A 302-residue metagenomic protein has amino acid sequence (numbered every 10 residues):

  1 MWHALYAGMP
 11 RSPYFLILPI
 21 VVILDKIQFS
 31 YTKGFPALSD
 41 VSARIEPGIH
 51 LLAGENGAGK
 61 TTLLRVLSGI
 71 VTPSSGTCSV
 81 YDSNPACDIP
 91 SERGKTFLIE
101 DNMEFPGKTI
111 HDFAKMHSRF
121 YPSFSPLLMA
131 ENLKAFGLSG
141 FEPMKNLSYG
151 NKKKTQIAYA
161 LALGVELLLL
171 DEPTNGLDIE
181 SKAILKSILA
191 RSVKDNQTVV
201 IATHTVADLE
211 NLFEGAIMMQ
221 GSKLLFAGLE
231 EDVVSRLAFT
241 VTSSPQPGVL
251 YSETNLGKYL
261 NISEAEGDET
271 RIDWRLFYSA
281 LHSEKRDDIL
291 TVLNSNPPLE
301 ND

Functional and structural regions predicted by a protein language model:
V22, P36-D40: Conserved structural motif at the start of ABC-family nucleotide-binding domains
A53-E55: The feature captures the beta-strand-to-loop junction immediately N-terminal to the Walker
S68: Helix-to-loop junction immediately C-terminal to a conserved catalytic motif
G76-C87, S91-E92: Conserved ABC transporter NBD signature motif
L98-K152: ABC-family P-loop ATPase nucleotide-binding domains
I157: Hydrophobic anchor residue at the start of the ABC signature
L168-E172: Catalytic Walker B motif of ABC-type/P-loop ATPase nucleotide-binding domains
L185-K186, A190-V200, H204-I262: ABC transporter nucleotide-binding domain
